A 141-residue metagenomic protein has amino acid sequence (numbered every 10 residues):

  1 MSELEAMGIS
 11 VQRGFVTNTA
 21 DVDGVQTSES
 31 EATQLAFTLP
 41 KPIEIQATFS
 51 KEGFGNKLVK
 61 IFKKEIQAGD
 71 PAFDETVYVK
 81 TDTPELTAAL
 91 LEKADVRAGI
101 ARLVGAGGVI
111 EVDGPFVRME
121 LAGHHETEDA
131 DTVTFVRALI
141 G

Functional and structural regions predicted by a protein language model:
S2-G141: Charged, low-complexity intrinsically disordered regions
